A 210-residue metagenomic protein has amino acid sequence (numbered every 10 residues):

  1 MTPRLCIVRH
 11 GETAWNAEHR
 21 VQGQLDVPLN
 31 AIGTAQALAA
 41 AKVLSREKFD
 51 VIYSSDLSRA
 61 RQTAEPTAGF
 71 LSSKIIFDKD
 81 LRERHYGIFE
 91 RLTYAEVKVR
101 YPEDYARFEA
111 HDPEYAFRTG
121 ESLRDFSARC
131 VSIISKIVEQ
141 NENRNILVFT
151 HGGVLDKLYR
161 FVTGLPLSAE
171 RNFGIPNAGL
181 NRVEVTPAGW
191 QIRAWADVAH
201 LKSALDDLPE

Functional and structural regions predicted by a protein language model:
M1-P3, A40, Y86-V99, E139-R144 (+1 more regions): Acidic, low-complexity terminal tails and accessory targeting/binding regions of phosphate-metabolizing enzymes
C6, E12-T67, F117-V131: Loop-to-helix element that buttresses phosphate recognition and phosphoryl-transfer chemistry
C6, I76-D78, R193: General small-molecule cofactor/ligand-binding pocket signal
T13, V154-L155: Short active-site segment of divalent metal-dependent hydrolases/proteases that encodes the spacing between
L38-Y105: Phosphate-coordination/substrate-recognition cap region in phosphate-metabolizing enzymes
E47-D50, V138-I146: Surface-exposed helix-capping loop/turn segments at secondary-structure junctions
H151: Short basic (Lys/Arg) and small-residue
